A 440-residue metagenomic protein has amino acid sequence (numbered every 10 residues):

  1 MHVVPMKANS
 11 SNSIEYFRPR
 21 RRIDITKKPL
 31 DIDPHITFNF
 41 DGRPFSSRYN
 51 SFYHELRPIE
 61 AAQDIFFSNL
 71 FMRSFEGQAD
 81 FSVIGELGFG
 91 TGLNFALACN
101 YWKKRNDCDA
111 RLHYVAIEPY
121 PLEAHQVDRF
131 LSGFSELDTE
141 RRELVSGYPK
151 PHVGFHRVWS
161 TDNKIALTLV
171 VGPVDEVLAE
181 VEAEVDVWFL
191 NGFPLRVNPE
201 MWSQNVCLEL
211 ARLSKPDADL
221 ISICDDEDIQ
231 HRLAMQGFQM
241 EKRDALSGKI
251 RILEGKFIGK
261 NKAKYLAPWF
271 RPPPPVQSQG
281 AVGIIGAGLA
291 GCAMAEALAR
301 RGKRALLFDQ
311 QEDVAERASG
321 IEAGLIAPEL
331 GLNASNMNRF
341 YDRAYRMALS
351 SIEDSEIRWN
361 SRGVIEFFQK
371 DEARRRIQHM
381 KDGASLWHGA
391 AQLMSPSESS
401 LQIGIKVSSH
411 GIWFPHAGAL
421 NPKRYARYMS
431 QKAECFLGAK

Functional and structural regions predicted by a protein language model:
K7-V83, C99-E136: Rossmann-like AdoMet
L87-G90, G286-G288: Glycine-rich Rossmann-fold phosphate-binding loop(s) that bind the pyrophosphate of adenine dinucleotide cofactors
D128-A179: S-adenosyl-L-methionine
S203-P216: A short glycine-rich, Lys/Arg-flanked "PGG" loop and its adjoining helix->strand segment in the class I
G280-L306: N-terminal Rossmann-like FAD-binding beta1-loop-alpha1 element of flavoenzymes
R300-S319: Glycine-rich FAD pyrophosphate-binding loop
A323-Q402: Dinucleotide-binding Rossmann-like beta1-alpha1 core, especially the glycine-rich loop that anchors the ADP
I412-K440: Helical element adjacent to the flavin cofactor pocket in flavoenzyme catalytic cores
